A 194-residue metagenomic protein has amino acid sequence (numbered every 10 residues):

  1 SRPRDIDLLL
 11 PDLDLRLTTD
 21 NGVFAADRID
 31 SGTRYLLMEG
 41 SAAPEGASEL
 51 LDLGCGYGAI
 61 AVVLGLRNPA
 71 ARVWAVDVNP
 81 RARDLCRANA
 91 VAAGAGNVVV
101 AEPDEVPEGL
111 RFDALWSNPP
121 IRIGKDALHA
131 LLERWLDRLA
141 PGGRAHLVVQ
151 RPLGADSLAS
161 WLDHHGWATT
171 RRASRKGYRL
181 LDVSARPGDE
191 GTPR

Functional and structural regions predicted by a protein language model:
S1-A47: SAM-dependent Rossmann-like transferase core, predominantly class I methyltransferases with a strong bias toward
S1-R2, G154-R194: Class I S-adenosyl-L-methionine
D20, A101-P103, R172-S174: Conserved beta-strand termini and adjacent loop/short-helix elements that scaffold enzyme active sites in alpha/beta
S31-S117: Conserved SAM/SAH cofactor-binding pocket of Class I
A114-D126: Glycine-rich phosphate-binding "P-loop"
I121-I123, Q150-A155: Short "lid" loop at the C-terminus of a central beta-strand within the Rossmann-like core of SAM-dependent
H129-P141: A short glycine-rich, Lys/Arg-flanked "PGG" loop and its adjoining helix->strand segment in the class I
G142-V149: Conserved beta-strand signature within the Rossmann-like core of class I S-adenosyl-L-methionine
